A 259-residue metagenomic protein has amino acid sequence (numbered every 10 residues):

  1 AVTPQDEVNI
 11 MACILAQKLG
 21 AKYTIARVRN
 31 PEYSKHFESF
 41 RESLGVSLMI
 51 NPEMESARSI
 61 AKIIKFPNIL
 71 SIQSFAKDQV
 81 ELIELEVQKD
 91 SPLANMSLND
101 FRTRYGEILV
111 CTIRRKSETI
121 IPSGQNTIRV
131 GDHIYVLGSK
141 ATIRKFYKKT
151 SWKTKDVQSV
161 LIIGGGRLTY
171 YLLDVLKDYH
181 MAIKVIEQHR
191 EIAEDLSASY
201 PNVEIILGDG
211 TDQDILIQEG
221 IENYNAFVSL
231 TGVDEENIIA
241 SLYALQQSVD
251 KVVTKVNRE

Functional and structural regions predicted by a protein language model:
A1-E259: Cytosolic regulatory regions of ion transport systems
